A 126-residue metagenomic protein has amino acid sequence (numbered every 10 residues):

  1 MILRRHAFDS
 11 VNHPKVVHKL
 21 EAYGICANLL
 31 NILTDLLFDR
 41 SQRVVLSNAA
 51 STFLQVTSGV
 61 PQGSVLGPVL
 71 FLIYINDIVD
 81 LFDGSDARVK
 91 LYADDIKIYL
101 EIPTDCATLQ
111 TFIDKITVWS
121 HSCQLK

Functional and structural regions predicted by a protein language model:
M1-K126: Nucleotidyl polymerases of mobile genetic elements and RNA viruses
